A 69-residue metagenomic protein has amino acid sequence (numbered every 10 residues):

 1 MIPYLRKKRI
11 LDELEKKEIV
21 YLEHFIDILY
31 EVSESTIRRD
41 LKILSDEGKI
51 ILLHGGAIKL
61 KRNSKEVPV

Functional and structural regions predicted by a protein language model:
I2-L11, E15-H24, I28-E31, L41-V69: HTH-adjacent hinge/linker in prokaryotic transcriptional regulators
